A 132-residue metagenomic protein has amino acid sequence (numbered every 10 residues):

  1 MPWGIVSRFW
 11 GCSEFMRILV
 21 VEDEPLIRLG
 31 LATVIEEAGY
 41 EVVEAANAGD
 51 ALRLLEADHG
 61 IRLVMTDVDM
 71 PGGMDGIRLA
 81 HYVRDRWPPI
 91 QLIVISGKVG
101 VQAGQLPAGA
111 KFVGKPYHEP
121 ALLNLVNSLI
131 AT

Functional and structural regions predicted by a protein language model:
M1-L19, P25, D85, P89 (+2 more regions): Non-catalytic signal-transmission and effector/linker regions of two-component phosphorelay proteins
R17, E41, G60-R62, Q91: Structural signature of beta-strand start/N-cap positions in the alpha/beta core of ABC transporter nucleotide-binding
P25-V43: Two-component/phosphorelay signaling modules centered on CheY-like receiver
E44-L63, A103: Acidic, metal-coordinating helix/loop segments flanking the phosphotransfer/catalytic sites of two-component signaling
N47, G72-L79: Acidic catalytic/metal-coordinating carboxylates
E56-H59, Y82-P89, V101: Conserved phosphotransfer cores of two-component systems
D67-V68: Active-site residues of response regulator receiver
I93-S96: Hydrophobic/aromatic residues positioned on beta-strands within the core alpha/beta folds
